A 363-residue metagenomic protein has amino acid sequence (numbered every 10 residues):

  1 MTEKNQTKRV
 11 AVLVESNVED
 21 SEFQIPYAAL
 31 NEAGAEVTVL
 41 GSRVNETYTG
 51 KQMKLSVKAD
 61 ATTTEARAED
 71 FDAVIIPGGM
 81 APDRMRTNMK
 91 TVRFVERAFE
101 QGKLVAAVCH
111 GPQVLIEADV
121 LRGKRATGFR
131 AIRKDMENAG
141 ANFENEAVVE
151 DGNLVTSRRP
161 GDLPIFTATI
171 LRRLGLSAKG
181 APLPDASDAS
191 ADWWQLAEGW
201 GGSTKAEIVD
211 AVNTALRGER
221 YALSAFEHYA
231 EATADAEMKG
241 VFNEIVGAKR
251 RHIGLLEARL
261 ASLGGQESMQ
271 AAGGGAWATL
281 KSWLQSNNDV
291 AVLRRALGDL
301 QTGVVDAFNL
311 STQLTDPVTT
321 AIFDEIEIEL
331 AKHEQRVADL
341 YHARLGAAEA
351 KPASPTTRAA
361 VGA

Functional and structural regions predicted by a protein language model:
M1-Q101, Q113-V120, D135-N145, V149-L196 (+1 more regions): Extended, subdomain-level signal for the structured scaffold at the beginning of enzyme domains
S21-I25, A211, V241, I322: Conserved alpha-helical elements of sugar-nucleotide-dependent glycosyltransferases
S190-W194, A258-R294, G298, T302 (+2 more regions): Carboxylate-rich helix-loop segments that flank metal/cofactor sites and access channels in metalloenzymes
L196-A215, D289: Disorder-to-helix initiation segments
A211-E231, A276-E329: Acidic/histidine-rich alpha-helical segments that form the ligand environment of transition-metal centers
E237-A272, E334-R344: Conserved alpha-helical segments that form or flank metal/cofactor-binding pockets of metalloenzymes
D324-A353: Short, contiguous alpha-helical
